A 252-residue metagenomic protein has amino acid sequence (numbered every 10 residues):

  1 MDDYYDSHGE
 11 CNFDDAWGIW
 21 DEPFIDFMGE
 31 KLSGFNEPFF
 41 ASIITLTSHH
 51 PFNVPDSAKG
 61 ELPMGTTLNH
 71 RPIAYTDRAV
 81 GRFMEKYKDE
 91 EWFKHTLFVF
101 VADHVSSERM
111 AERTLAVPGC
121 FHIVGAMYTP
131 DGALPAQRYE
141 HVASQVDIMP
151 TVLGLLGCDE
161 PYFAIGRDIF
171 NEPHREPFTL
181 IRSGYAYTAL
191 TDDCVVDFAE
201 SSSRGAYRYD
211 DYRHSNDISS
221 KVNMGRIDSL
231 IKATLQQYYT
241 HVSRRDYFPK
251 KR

Functional and structural regions predicted by a protein language model:
M1-R252: Solvent-exposed soluble domains appended to multi-pass membrane proteins
